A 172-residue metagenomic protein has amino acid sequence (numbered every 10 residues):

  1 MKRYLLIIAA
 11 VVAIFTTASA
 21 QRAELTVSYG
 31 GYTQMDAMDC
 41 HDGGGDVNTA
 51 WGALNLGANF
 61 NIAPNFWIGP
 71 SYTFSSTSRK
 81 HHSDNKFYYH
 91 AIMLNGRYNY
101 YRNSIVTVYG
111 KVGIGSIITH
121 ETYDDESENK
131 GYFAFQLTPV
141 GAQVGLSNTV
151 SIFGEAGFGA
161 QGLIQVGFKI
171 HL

Functional and structural regions predicted by a protein language model:
M1-E24: Cleavable N-terminal export/targeting peptides
S19-I62, W67-I68, F74, Y98-N99 (+1 more regions): Short glycine/proline- and aromatic-enriched beta-strand/turn motifs that initiate or cap beta-hairpins
Q21-A23, N48-L54, K86-I92, V106 (+2 more regions): Residues that define the transmembrane beta-barrel architecture of outer-membrane proteins
A23, P64-I68, S104-V106, V144-I152: Repeated loop/turn-to-beta-strand initiation elements of outer-membrane beta-barrel proteins
L25-Y29, I68-P70, L94-G96, V108-V112 (+1 more regions): Membrane-embedded beta-strand positions of outer-membrane beta-barrel proteins
Y29-M35, Y72-S78, K86, Y100 (+3 more regions): Transmembrane beta-strands of outer-membrane beta-barrel pores
D46-N48, K80-K86, S104, F153-G167: Solvent-exposed loop/turn segments connecting transmembrane beta-strands in outer-membrane beta-barrel proteins
L56-F60, L94-Y98, V112-S116, L137-N148 (+2 more regions): Residues on the lipid-exposed face of transmembrane beta-strands in outer-membrane beta-barrel proteins
